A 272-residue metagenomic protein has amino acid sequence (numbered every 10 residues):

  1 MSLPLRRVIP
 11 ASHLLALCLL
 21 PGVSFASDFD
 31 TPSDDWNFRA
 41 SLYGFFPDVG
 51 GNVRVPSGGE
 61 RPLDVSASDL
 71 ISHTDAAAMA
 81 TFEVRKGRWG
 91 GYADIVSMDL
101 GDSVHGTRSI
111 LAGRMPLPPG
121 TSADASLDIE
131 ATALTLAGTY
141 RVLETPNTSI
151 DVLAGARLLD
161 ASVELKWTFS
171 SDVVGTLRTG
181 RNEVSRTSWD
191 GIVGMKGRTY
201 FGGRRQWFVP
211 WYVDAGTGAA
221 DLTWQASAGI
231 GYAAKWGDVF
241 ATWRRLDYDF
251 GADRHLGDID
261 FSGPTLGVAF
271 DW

Functional and structural regions predicted by a protein language model:
M1-D35: Cleavable N-terminal export/targeting peptides
F25-M98, G202: Short glycine/proline- and aromatic-enriched beta-strand/turn motifs that initiate or cap beta-hairpins
S27-W36, L143-S149, F201-W207, W236: Short loop/turn motifs that connect adjacent beta-strands in outer-membrane beta-barrel proteins
D34-W36, T74-A78, E130-L134, T148 (+4 more regions): Residues that define the transmembrane beta-barrel architecture of outer-membrane proteins
A40-L42, A80-K86, L136-Y140, A154-A156 (+4 more regions): Residues on the lipid-exposed face of transmembrane beta-strands in outer-membrane beta-barrel proteins
D48-D75, S97-T132, L159-S188, G218 (+1 more regions): Extracellular/periplasm-exposed beta-strand and loop segments of Gram-negative cell-envelope proteins, dominated by
Q206-D221, R245: Transmembrane beta-strand segments that form the barrel wall of outer-membrane beta-barrel proteins
A226-W272: Predominantly the C-terminal beta-signal and adjacent terminal strand-loop region of outer-membrane beta-barrel
